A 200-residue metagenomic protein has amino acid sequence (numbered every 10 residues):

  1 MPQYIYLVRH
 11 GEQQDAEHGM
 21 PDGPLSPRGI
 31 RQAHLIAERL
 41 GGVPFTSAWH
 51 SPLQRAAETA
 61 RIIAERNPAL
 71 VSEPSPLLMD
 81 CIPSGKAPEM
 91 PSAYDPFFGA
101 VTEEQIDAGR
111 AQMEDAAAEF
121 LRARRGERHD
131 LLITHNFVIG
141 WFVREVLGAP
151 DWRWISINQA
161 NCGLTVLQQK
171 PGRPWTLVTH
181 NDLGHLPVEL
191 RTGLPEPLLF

Functional and structural regions predicted by a protein language model:
P2, A69, E73, D80-S92 (+3 more regions): Acidic, low-complexity terminal tails and accessory targeting/binding regions of phosphate-metabolizing enzymes
Q3-I63, I106-E114: Loop-to-helix element that buttresses phosphate recognition and phosphoryl-transfer chemistry
I5, G126-N136: Generic beta-sheet signal
H10, H135, H185: Histidine-centered active-site/metal-ligand motif
Q13, V138-I139: Short active-site segment of divalent metal-dependent hydrolases/proteases that encodes the spacing between
H34-E104: Phosphate-coordination/substrate-recognition cap region in phosphate-metabolizing enzymes
I62, W141-E145: Active-site signature of alpha/beta-hydrolase-fold catalytic machinery across serine- and Asp/Cys-nucleophile hydrolases
A100-H129: Internal catalytic-core helix/loop-beta-alpha segment that presents or stabilizes conserved functional determinants
